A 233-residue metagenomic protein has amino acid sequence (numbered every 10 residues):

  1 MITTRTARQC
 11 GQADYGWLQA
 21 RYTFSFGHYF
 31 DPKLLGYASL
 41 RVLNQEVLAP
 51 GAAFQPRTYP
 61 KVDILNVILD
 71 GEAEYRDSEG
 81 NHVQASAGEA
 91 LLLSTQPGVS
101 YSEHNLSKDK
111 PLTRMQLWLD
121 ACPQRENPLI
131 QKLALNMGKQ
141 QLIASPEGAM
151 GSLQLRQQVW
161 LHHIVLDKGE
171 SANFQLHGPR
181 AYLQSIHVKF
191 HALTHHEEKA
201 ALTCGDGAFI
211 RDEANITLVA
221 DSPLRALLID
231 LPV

Functional and structural regions predicted by a protein language model:
T4-D14, R21-D31, S39-Y59, L69-R76 (+4 more regions): Conserved short histidine dyad/triad with adjacent acidic residue
Q45, I64, A90-L92, R114-Q116 (+4 more regions): Conserved hydrophobic/aromatic beta-strand scaffold that supports enzyme active sites
P60-E79, A87-A90, L176-E197, C204: Glycine- and acidic-residue-biased ligand/ion/polar-headgroup-sensing regions
D63-L119: Contiguous mid-protein beta-loop-alpha structural module that forms a pocket-lining wall or clamp of enzyme active
E79-S94, L135-G138, T194-I216: Short acidic-glycine-tyrosine-enriched beta hairpin
T95-R125, R211-V233: Ligand-binding loop in jelly-roll beta-barrel domains
K110-T194, A200-C204: Conserved, well-structured core segments that form or line functional sites
